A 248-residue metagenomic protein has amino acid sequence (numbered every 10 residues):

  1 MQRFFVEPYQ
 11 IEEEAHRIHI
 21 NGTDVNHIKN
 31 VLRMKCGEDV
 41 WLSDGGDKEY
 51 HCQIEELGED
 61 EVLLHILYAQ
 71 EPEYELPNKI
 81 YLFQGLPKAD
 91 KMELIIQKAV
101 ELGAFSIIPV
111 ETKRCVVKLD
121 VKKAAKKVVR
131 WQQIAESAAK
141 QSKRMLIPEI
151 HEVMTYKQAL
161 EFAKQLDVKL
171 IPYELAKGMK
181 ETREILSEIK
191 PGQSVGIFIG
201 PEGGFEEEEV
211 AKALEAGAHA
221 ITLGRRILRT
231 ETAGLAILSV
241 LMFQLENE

Functional and structural regions predicted by a protein language model:
M1-E71: N-terminal positively charged helical leader segments and presequences
Y9, A69, E111-R114, R225-R226: Short, ordered loop/turn segments at secondary-structure junctions
V40, H65, E71-F83, L186-Q193: Mobile, glycine- and charge-enriched loop segments and immediately flanking short secondary-structure elements within
L64, I147-H151, A220: Generic structural signal for residues in well-ordered beta-strands
E73-L170: RNA substrate-binding interface of SAM-dependent RNA methyltransferases
L166-G204, E209, A218-I221: Active-site/ligand-binding-proximal alpha/beta "capping" segment
E207-E248: Structured adenosyl-cofactor binding patch, chiefly the S-adenosyl-L-methionine
